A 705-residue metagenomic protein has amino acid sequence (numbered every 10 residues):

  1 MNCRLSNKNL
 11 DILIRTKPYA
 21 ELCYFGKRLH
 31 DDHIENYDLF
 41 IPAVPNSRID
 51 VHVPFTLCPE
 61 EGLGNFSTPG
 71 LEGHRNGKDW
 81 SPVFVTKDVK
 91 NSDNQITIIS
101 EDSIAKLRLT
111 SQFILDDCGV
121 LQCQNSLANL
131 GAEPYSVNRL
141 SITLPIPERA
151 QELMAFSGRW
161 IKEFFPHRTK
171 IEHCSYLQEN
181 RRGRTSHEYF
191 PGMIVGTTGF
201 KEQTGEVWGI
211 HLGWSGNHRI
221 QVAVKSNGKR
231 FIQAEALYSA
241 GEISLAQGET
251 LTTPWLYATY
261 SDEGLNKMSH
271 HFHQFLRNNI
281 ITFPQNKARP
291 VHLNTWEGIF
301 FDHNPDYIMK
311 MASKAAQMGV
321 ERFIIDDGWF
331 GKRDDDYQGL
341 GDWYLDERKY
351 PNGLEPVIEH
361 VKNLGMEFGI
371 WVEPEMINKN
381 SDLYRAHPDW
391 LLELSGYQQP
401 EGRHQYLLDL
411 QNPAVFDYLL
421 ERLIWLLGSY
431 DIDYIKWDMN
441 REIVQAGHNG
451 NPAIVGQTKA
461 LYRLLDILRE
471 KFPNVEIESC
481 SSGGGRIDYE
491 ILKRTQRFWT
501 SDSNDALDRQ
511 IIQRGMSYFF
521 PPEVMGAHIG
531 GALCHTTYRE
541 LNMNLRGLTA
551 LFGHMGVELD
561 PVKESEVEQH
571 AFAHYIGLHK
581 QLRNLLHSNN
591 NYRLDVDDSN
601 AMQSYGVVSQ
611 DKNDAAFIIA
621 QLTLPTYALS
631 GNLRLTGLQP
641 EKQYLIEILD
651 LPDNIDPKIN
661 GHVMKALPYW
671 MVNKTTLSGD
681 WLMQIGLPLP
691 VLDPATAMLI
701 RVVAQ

Functional and structural regions predicted by a protein language model:
M1-T16, A20-A223, S239, Q643-M664: Polysaccharide-binding surfaces and accessory modules of carbohydrate-active proteins
N9, N125, G248, L293 (+6 more regions): Conserved, mostly hydrophobic/aromatic
D50-F55, P59-S81, F200, T204-H218 (+5 more regions): Glycine-rich, aromatic-flanked loop segments that form ligand/cofactor-binding clefts across common enzyme folds
F84, I243-D262, A695-V703: Short Pro-Gly-centered flexible turn/kink motifs
I194, E202, D598-P640: Carbohydrate-binding surface patches
P284-E421, Y434: Aromatic-lined carbohydrate-binding/catalytic grooves of carbohydrate-active enzymes
Y350-G353, R385-H387, L391-N542, H554 (+2 more regions): Active-site neighborhood of glycoside hydrolase catalytic domains
T623-Q705: C-terminal beta-sandwich/jelly-roll accessory domains of carbohydrate-active enzymes
